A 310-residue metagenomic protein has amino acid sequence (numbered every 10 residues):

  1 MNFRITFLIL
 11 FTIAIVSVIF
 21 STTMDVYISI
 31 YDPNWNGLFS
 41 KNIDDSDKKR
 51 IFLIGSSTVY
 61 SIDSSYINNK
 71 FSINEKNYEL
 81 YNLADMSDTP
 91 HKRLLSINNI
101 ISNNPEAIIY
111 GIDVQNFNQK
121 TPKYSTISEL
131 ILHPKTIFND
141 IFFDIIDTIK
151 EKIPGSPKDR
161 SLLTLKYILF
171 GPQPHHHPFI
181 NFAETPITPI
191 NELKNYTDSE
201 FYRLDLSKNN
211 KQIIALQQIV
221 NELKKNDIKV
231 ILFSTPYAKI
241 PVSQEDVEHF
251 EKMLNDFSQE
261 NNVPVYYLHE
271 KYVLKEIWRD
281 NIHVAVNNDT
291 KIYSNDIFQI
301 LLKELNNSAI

Functional and structural regions predicted by a protein language model:
M1-A14: N-terminal Sec-pathway targeting helices
F11-Y78, L95-S96: Membrane/wall-proximal cationic-aromatic binding patches
K48-K49, Y78, N104-A107, K224-I231 (+1 more regions): Loop/turn elements at helix/coil->beta-strand transitions in domains of secreted/extracellular proteins
L53-I54, G111, F233: Short hydrophobic segments within beta-strands
T58-D144: Membrane-embedded segments
I112, T121, S125-N226: Secreted/periplasmic serine-hydrolase-like ester/acetyl group-modifying domain
I190-E260, Y266-H269: Extended, basic/helix-rich recognition subdomains
E245-I310: C-terminal regions of proteins
